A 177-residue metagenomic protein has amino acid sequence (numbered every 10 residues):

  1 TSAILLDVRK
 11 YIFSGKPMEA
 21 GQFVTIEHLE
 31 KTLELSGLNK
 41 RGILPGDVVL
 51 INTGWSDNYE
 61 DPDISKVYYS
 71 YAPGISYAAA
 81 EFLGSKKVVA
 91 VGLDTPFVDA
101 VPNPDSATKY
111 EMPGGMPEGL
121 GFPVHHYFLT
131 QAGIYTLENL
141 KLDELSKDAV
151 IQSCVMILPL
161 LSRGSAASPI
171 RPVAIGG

Functional and structural regions predicted by a protein language model:
T1-G177: Active-/binding-site microenvironments in catalytic and ligand-binding cores
